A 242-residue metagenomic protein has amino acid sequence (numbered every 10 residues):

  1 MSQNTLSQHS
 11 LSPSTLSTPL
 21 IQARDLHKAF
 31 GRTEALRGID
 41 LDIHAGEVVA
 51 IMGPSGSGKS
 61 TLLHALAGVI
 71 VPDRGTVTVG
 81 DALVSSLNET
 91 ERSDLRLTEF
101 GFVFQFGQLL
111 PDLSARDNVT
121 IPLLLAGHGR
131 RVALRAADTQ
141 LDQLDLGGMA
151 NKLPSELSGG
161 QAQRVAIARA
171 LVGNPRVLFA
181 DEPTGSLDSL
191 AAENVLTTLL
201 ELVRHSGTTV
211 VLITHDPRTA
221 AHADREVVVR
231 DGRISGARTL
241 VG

Functional and structural regions predicted by a protein language model:
M1-H27, G236-G242: ABC-family P-loop ATPase nucleotide-binding domain
P19-V229: ABC family nucleotide-binding domain
E91, R233, V241: Residue-level detector of flexible, active-site-proximal loop/helix-junction positions within diverse enzyme catalytic
E226-R238: H-loop (His-switch) and adjacent beta-strand-loop-beta switch element of ABC-type ATPase nucleotide-binding domains
